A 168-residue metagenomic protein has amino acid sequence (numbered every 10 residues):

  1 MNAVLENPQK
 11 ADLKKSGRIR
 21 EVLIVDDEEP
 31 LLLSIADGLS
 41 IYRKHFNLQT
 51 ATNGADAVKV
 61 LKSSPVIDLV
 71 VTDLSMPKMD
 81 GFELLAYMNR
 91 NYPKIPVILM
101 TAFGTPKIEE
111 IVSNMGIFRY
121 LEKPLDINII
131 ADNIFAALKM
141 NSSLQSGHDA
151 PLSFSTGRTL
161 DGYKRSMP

Functional and structural regions predicted by a protein language model:
E29-Q49: Two-component/phosphorelay signaling modules centered on CheY-like receiver
T52-D56, D80-E83: Acidic catalytic/metal-coordinating carboxylates
K59, F82-P93: Short amphipathic alpha-helix used as the core "switch/output" element in two-component signaling
M76: Receiver (REC) domain active-site loop signature in two-component systems and cognate sites in sensor histidine kinases
E83, G104-R119: Alpha4 helix (beta4-alpha4-beta5 surface) of REC/receiver domains from two-component response regulators
K107, L125-I134: C-terminal output helix
N141-P168: CheY-like receiver
